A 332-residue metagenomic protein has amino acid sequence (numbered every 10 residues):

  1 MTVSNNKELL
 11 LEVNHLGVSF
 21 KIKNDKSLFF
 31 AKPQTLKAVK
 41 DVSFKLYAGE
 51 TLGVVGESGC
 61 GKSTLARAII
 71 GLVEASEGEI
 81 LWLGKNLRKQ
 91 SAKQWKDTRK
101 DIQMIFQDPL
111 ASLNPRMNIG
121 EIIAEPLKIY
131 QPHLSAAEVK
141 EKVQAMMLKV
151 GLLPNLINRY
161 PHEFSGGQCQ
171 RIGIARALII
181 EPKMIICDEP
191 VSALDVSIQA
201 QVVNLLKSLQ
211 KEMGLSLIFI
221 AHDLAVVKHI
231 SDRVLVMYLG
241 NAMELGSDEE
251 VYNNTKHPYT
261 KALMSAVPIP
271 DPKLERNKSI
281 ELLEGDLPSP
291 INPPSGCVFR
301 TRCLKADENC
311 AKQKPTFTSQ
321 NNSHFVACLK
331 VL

Functional and structural regions predicted by a protein language model:
S4, K23-F30, D248-L332: Charged, flexible cofactor/metal-binding loops and thiol motifs
I70: Helix-to-loop junction immediately C-terminal to a conserved catalytic motif
G78-N86: Conserved ABC transporter NBD signature motif
A137-N155, M264-S265: Conserved ABC ATPase "signature" region
Y160-F164, Q168: Conserved ABC ATPase signature
I179-K183: A short, proline-enriched helix->beta-strand linker immediately N-terminal to the Walker B motif in ABC-type P-loop
P190-L194, I198-E275: P-loop NTP-binding/switch modules centered on Walker-like glycine-rich loops
